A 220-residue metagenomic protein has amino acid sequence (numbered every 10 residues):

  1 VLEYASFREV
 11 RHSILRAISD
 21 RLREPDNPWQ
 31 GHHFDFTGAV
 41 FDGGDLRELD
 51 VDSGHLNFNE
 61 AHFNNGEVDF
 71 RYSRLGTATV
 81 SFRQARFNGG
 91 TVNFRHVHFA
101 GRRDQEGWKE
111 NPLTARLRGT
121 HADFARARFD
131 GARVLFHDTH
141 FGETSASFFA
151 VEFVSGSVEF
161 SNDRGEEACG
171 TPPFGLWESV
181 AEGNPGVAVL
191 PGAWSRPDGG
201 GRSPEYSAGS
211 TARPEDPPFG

Functional and structural regions predicted by a protein language model:
V1-G220: N-terminal leader/targeting and pre-domain segments
